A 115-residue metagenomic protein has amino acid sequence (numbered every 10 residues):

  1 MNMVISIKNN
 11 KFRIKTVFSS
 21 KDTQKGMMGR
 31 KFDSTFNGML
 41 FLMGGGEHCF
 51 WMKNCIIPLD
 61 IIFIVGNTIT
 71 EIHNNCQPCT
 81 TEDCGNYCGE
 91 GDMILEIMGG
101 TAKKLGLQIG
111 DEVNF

Functional and structural regions predicted by a protein language model:
M1-F115: Compact, glycine-rich, soluble single-domain proteins
